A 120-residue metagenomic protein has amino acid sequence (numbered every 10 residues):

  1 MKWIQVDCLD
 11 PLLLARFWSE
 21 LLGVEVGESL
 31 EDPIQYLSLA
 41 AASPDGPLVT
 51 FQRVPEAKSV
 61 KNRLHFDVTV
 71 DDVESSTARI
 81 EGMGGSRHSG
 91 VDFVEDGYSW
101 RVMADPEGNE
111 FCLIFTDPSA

Functional and structural regions predicted by a protein language model:
M1-R16, L64, V68, I114-A120: N-terminal beta-strand motif that seeds the catalytic metal site of vicinal oxygen chelate
Q5-P47, G82, V94-E95: Core segments of cupin and vicinal oxygen chelate
D10-P11, F66-E107: Vicinal oxygen chelate
V26, Y36-K61, V68-V70, M83 (+1 more regions): Domain-length accessory/inserted modules outside core catalytic folds
E28, S89-G90, D117: A generic structural-conservation signal
A42, E56, D92-F93, P118: Short polar/acidic secondary-structure junctions
S86, L113-I114: Short hydrophobic beta-strand motif reused across regulatory alpha/beta modules
